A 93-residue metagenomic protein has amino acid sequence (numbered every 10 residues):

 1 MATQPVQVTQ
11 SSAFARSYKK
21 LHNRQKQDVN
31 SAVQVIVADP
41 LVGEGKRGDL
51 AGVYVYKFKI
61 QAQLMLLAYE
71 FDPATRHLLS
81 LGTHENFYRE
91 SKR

Functional and structural regions predicted by a protein language model:
M1-Q7, R16, K26, L41 (+2 more regions): Enriched for short, Lys/Arg-rich terminal
Q7-V8, R47: Generic preference for hydrophobic/aromatic residues in regular secondary structure cores
Q10, L21, Q25-D28: Hydrophobic/aromatic residues within well-ordered alpha-helical segments
Q34-K59: A short, surface-exposed loop/turn module that caps and links secondary-structure elements
